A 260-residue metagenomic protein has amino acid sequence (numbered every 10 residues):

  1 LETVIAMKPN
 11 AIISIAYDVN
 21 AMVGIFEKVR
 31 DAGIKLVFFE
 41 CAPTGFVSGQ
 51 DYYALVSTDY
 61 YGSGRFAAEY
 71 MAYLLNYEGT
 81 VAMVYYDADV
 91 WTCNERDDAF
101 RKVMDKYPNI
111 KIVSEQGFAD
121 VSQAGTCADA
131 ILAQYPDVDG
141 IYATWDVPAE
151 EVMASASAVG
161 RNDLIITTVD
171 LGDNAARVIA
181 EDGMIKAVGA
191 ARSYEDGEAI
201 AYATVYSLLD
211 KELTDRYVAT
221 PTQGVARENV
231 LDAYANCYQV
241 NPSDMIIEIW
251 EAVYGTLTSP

Functional and structural regions predicted by a protein language model:
L1-P260: A residue-level marker of the well-folded mature domains of exported/periplasmic proteins
